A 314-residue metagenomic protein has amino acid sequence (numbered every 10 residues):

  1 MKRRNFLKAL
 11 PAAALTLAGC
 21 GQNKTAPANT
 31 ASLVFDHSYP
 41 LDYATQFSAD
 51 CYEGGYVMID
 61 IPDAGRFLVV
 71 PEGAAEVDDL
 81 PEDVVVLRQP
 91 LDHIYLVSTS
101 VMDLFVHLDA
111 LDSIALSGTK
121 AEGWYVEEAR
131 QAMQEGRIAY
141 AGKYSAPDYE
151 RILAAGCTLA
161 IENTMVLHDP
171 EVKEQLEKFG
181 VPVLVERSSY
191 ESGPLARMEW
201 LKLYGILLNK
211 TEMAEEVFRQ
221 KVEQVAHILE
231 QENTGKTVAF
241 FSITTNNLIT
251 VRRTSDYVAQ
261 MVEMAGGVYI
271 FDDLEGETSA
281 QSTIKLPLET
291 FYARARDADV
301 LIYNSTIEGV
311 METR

Functional and structural regions predicted by a protein language model:
K2, C20-M102, M213-F240: Bacterial Sec-exported substrate-binding components of ABC uptake systems
R3-L7: N-terminal export leaders
K8-A14: Sec-dependent N-terminal signal peptides
G55-I61, G65-L153, L159-M165: A short, structured surface patch at a secondary-structure boundary
H93, R137, E150, A154-L248 (+2 more regions): Extracytoplasmic substrate-binding proteins
A110, F179-G180, A265: Short, structured coil segments at secondary-structure junctions
Q231-T313: Flexible, glycine-rich surface segments
